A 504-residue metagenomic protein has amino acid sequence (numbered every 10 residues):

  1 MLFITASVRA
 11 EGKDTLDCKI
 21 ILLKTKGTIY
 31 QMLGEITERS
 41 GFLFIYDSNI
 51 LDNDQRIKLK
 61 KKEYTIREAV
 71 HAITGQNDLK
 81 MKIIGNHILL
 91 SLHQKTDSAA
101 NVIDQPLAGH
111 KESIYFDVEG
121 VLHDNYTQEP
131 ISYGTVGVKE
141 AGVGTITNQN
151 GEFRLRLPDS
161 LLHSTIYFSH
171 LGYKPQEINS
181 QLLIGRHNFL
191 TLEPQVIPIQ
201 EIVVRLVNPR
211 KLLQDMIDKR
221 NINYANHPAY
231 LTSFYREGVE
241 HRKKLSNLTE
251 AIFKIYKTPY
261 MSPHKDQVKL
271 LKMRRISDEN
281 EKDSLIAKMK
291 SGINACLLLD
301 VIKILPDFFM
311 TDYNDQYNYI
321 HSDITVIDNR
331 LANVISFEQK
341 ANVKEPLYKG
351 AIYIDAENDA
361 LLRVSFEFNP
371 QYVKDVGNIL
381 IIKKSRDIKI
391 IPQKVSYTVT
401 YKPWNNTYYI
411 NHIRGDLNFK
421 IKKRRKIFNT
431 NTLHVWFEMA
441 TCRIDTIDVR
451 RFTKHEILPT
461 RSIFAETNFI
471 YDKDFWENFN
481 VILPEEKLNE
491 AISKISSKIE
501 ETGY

Functional and structural regions predicted by a protein language model:
V8-V102, G144-I146: N-terminal export/assembly leaders
K58, N150-P158: Short, surface-exposed beta-strand/beta-hairpin micro-motifs centered on an aromatic residue
T74-L79, T165-I178: A short, solvent-exposed loop/turn motif at the edges and junctions of modular extracellular/periplasmic domains
S98-Y115, E177, G185-Q316, D328-R330 (+2 more regions): Surface-exposed, low-complexity/disordered segments and acidic/polar micro-motifs at processing/linker regions
D117-S132: Structural motif
Q128, G134-V138, G151, I166 (+1 more regions): Hydrophobic beta-strand segments
A141-E152: Short, acidic Ser/Thr/Gly-rich low-complexity loop/linker segments typical of extracellular and cell-surface proteins
L305-D355, A360-E367: Extended beta-strand-rich segments in extracellular/periplasmic secretory proteins, especially within noncatalytic
